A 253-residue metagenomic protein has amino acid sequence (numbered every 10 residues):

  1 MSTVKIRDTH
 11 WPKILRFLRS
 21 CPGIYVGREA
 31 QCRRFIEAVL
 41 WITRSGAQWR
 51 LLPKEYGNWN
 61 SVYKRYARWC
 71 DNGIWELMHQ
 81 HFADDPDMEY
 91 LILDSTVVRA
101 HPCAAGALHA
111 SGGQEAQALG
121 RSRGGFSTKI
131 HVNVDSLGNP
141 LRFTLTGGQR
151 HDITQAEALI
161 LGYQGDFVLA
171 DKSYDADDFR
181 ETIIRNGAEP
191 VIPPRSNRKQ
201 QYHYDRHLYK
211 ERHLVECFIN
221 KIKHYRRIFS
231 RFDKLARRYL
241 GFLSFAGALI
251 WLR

Functional and structural regions predicted by a protein language model:
M1-R253: Short alpha-helical elements
